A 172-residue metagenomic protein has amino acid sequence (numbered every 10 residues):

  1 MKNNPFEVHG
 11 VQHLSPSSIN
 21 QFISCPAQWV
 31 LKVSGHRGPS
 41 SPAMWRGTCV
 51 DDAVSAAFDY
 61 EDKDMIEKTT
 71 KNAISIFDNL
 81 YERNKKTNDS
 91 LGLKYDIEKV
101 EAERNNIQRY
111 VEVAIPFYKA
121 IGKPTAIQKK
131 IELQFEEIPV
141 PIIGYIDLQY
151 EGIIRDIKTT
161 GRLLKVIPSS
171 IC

Functional and structural regions predicted by a protein language model:
M1-Q12, A126, K130-E132: Long, acidic, intrinsically disordered low-complexity segments
P5-V11, S24-G38, I153-I154, T160-L164: Short amphipathic alpha-helical segments and their helix-coil junctions
I19-K63, Q128: Nuclease catalytic cores
G38-P42, K99, K165-P168: Conserved aromatic-histidine-acidic binding/catalytic patches
P42, R46, E103, C172: Hydrophobic (often cysteine-bearing) scaffold residues that line and stabilize catalytic clefts of nucleotide/cofactor
A53-F135: A non-catalytic, helix-rich entry segment at domain boundaries
A120, P124-C172: Mg2+/Mn2+-dependent nuclease catalytic core
